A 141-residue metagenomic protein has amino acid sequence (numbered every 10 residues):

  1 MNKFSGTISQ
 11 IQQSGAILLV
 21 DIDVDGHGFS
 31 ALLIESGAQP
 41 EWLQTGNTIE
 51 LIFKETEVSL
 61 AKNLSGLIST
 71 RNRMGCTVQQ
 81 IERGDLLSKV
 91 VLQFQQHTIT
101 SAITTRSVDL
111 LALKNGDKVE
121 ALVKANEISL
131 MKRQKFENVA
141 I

Functional and structural regions predicted by a protein language model:
N2-S5, Q10, E35-Q80, R106-I141: Glycine/charge-rich catalytic "coupling/switch" loops of P-loop NTPases
K3, G28-S30, T98: Short, mixed charged/polar active-site loops that provide acid/base catalysis or chelate metal/phosphate cofactors
I11-I17, I81-L87: Short, conserved beta-turn/loop elements at beta-strand boundaries and strand-helix junctions
S14, I34, G84, T104-T105: Residue-level structural signal for beta-strand termini and adjacent loop
A16, G26, K54-E57, L86 (+1 more regions): Glycine- and small/acidic-residue-enriched microsegments that form turns, hinges, and capping elements
I17-L19, L87-K89, L130-K132: Generic domain-boundary/flexible-linker signal
L19-D25, L32-L33, K89-Q95, A102: Short, acidic/hydrophobic/Gly-rich beta-strand patch recurrent on exposed beta strands that often constitutes part
